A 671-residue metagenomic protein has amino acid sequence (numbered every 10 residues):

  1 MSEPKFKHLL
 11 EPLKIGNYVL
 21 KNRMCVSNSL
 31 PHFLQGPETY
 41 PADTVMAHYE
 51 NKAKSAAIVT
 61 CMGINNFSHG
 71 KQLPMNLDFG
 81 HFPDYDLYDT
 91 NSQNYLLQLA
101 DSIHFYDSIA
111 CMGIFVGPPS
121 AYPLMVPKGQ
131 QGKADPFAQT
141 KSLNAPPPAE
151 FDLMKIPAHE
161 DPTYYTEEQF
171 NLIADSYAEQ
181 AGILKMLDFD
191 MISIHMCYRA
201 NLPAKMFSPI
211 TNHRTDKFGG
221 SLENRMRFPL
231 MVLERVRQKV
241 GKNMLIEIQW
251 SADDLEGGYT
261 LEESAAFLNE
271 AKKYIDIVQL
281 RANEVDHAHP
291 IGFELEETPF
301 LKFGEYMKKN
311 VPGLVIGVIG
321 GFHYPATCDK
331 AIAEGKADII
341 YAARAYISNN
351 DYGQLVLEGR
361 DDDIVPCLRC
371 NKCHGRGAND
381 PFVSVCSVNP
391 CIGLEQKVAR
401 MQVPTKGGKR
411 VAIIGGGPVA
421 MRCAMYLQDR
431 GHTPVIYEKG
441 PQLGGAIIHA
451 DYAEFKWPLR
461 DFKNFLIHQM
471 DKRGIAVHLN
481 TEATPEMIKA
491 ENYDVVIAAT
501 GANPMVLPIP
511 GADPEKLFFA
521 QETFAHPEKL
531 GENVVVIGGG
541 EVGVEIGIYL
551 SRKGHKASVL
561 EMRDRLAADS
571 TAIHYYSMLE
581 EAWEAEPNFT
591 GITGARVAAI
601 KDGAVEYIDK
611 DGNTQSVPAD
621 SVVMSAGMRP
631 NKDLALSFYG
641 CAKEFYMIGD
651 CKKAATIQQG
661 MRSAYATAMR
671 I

Functional and structural regions predicted by a protein language model:
M1-I414, P418, C423-P434, Q442 (+2 more regions): Flavin-dependent oxidoreductase catalytic cores
A57, S108, F189, H432 (+4 more regions): Short phosphate-binding/catalytic loops that engage adenosine nucleotides
A288-F293, I448-F455, R563-A567, Y646-K653: Short beta-alpha connecting loops at secondary-structure transitions that line or flank enzyme active sites
A326, T405-I436, H478-K489, T500-I509 (+3 more regions): Rossmann-like dinucleotide/flavin-binding elements
D351-C367, T481-A502: Small-residue-rich anion-binding loops in enzyme active sites
T433-K472, F524-A525, Y549-R596: Rossmann-like dinucleotide-binding cores of NAD(P)H-dependent redox enzymes
L479-E491, T593-A604: A conserved short coil-to-beta-strand element within the FAD-binding core of flavoproteins
